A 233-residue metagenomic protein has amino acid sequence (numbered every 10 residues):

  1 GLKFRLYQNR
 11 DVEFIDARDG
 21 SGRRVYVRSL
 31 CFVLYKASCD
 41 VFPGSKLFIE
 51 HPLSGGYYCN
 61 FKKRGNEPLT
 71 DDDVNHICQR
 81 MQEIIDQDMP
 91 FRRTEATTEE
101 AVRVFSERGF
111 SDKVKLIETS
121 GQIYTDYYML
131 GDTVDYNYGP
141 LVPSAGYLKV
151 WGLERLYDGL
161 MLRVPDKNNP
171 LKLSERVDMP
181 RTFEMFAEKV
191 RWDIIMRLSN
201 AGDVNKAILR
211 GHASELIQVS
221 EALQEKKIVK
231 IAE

Functional and structural regions predicted by a protein language model:
G1-V25, A37, K46-A232: Auxiliary tRNA-acceptor-end handling modules of aminoacyl-tRNA synthetases
L30-V41: Short amphipathic alpha-helix segments
